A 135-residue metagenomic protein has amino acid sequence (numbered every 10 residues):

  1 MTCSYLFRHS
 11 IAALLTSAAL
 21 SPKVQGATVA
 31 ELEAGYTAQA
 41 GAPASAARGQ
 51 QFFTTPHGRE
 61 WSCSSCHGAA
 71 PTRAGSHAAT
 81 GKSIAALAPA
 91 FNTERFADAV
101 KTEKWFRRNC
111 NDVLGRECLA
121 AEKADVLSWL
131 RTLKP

Functional and structural regions predicted by a protein language model:
T2-I11: Bacterial N-terminal signal peptides that target proteins for export
S10-A19: Bacterial N-terminal signal peptides
P22-G26: Sec/Tat signal peptide C-region and signal peptidase I cleavage site
A27-H57: Electrostatic cytochrome c docking/interface patches
G58-A70, V126: The canonical Cys-X-X-Cys-His
G75-K82: Short cysteine/histidine-rich zinc-coordinating motifs and their immediately flanking basic loops
A85-V100: Short microdomains enriched in Cys/His and/or Lys/Arg
E103-P135: C-terminal capping alpha-helices of c-type cytochrome domains
